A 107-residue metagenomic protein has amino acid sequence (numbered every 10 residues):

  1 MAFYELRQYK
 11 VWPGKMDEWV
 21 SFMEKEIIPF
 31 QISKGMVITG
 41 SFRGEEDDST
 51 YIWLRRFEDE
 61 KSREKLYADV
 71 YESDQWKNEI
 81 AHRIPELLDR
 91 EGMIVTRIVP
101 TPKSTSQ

Functional and structural regions predicted by a protein language model:
Y4, Q8, S49-S62: Accessory recognition modules or surfaces
K10-V20: Short, surface-exposed ligand-recognition loops at beta-strand->loop->(often short) alpha-helix junctions that present
P13-K15, D59-K61, T101: Residues that cap or initiate secondary-structure elements
E18-G40, R56-T96: An amphipathic, aromatic/His-enriched active-site/gating alpha helix that lines ligand/cofactor pockets
R43-G44: Short beta-strand micro-motifs enriched in acidic
I98-T105: Specificity-determining recognition surfaces
